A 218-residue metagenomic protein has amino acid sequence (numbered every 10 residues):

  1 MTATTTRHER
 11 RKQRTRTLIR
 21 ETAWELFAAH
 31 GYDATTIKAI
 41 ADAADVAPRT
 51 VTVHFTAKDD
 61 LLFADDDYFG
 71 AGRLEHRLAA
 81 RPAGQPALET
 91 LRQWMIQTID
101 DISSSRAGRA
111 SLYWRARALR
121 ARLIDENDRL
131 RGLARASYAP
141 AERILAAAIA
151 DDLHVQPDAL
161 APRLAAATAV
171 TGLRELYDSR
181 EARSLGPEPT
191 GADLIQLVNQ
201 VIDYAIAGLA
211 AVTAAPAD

Functional and structural regions predicted by a protein language model:
M1-V46, R73: Basic, helix-initiating cap at the start of DNA-binding domains
T2, D178-D218: C-terminal peripheral helix-coil segments that are non-catalytic and often amphipathic
T15, M95, S137-A141, L145: Hydrophobic/aromatic residues within well-ordered alpha-helical segments
I19, A57-L62, F69-R73: Short amphipathic alpha-helical segment with a characteristic S/N-K-E followed by hydrophobic residues
A47-F55: Short hydrophobic/aromatic patch on the recognition helix
E75-L119: Hydrophobic alpha-helical connector segments
A121, N127, A139-R163: Hydrophobic alpha-helical bundle segments that form small-molecule/ligand-binding pockets
V170-R174: Alpha-helical transmembrane segments of multipass membrane proteins
